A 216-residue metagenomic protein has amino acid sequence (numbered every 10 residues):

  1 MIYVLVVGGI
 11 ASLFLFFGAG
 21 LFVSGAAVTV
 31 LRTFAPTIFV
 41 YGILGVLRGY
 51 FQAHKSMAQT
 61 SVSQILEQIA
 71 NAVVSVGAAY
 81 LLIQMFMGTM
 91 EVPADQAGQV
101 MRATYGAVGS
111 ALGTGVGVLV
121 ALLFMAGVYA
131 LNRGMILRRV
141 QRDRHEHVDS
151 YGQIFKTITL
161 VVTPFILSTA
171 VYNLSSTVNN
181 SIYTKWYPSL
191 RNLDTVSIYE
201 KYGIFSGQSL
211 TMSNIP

Functional and structural regions predicted by a protein language model:
M1, P36-I43, V178, S206-P216: Small-residue-rich midsections of specific transmembrane alpha-helices
V7-V28: Short membrane-interface helical motifs at transmembrane helix boundaries in multi-pass membrane transporters
A19, I166-M212: Helix-terminus/linker motif at the lipid-water interface of multi-pass membrane proteins
L21-S24, A53-H54, T104: Helix-loop interface residues and adjacent transmembrane-helix termini in multi-pass membrane transporters, primarily
V28, M57-A58, A107-V108: Residues that define the loop-to-transmembrane-helix transition and helix capping in multi-pass membrane transporters
F34, Q64, S110-T114, Q153 (+5 more regions): Residue-level signature of transmembrane alpha-helical cores of multipass secondary-active transporters and flippases
G42-Q64: Membrane-interface junctions at transmembrane-helix termini in multi-pass inner-membrane proteins
S63-L81, M85-G134, S206: Hydrophobic alpha-helical transmembrane segments
